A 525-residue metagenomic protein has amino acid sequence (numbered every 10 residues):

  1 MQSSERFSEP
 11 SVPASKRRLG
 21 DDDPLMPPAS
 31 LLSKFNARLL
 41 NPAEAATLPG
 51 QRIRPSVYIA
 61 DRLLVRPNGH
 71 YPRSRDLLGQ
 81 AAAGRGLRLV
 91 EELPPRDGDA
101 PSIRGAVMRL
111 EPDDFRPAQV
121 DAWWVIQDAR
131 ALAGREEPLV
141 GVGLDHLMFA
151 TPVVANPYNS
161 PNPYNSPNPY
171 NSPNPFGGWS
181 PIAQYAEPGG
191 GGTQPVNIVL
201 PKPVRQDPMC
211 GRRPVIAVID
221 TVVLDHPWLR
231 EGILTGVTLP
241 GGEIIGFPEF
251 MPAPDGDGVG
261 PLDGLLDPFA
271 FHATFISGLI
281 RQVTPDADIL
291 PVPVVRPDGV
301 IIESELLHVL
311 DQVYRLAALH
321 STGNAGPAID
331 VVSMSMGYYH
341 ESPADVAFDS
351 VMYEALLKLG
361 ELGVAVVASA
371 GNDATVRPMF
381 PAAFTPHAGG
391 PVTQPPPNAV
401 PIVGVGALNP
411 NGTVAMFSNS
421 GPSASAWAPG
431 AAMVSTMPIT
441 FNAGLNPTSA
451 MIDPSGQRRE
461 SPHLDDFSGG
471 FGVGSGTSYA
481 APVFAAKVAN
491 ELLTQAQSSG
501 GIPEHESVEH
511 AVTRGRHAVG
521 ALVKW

Functional and structural regions predicted by a protein language model:
S3-P24, A29-I59, L63-D76, Q80-G191 (+1 more regions): Autoinhibitory propeptides
P138-V140, R212-V215, P285-D288, P327-V331 (+2 more regions): Loop/turn elements at helix/coil->beta-strand transitions in domains of secreted/extracellular proteins
D145, P293, S333-G337, V367-A370 (+5 more regions): A cross-family glycoside hydrolase active-site/sugar-binding cleft signature
M148-A150, V222-D225, R296-D298, G337-E341 (+4 more regions): Solvent-exposed loop/turn segments at secondary-structure junctions within structured extracellular/periplasmic domains
P161-Y170, P175, W179-Q184, P188-A287 (+6 more regions): Active-site core segment of subtilase-fold serine proteases
D220, E243, T385-L493: Extracellular S/T/G-rich loop segment that most often corresponds to the catalytic His/Ser-adjacent loop
V295-P396, D465-P482, H517-V519: Substrate-binding/access-modulating region of protease and related hydrolase catalytic domains
G323-G337, N398-I402, L493-W525: C-terminal subdomain of the subtilisin-like protease fold in secreted/lumenal serine endopeptidases
